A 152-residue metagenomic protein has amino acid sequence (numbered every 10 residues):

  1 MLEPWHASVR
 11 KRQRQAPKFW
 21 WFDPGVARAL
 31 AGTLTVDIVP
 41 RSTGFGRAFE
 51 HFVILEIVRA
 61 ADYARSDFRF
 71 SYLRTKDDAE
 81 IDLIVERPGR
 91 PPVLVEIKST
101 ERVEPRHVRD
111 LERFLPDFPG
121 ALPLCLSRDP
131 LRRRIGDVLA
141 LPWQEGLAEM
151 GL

Functional and structural regions predicted by a protein language model:
M1-P91: Accessory nucleic acid-recognition modules appended to NTPase machines
A29, E104-P105, R132-G136: Switch/connector loops and helix/strand junctions flanking conserved nucleotide-binding motifs in nucleotide-processing
V36-R41, I97, H107-L111: Short, surface-exposed loop/helix-turn segments at secondary-structure junctions that function as lids/hinges flanking
R69, L122, D137-L139: Conserved beta-strand segments of alpha/beta enzyme cores
R74, C125-S127: Short beta-strand/turn micro-motifs composed of small residues that flank or help shape donor/cofactor-binding pockets
V93-R102: Active-site ExK catalytic segment of metal-dependent nucleases
T100, R106-P119, P123: Short, charged, amphipathic alpha-helix that recurs within catalytic cores of restriction-modification and other
R128-L152: Domain-level recognition of nuclease-like catalytic cores that cleave nucleotide substrates
